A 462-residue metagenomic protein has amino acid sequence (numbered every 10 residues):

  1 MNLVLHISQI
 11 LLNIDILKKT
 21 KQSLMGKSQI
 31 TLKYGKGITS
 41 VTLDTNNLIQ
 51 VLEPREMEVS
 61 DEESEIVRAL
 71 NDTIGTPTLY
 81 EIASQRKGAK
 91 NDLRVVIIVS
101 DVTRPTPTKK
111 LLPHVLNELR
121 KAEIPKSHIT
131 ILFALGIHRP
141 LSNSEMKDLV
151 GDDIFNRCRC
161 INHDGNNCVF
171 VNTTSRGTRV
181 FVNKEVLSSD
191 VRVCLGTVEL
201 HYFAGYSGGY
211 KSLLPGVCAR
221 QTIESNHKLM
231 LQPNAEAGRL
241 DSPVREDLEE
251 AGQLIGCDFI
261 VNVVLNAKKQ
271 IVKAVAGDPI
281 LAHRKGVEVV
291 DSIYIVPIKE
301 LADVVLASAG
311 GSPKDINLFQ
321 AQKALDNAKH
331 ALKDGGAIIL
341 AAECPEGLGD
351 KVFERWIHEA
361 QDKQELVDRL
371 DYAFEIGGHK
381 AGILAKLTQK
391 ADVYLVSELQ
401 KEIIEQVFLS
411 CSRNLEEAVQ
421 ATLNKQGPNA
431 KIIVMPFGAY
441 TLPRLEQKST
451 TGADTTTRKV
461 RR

Functional and structural regions predicted by a protein language model:
L11, L17-R68: N-terminal amphipathic/basic leader segments beginning at the initiator methionine
R94-P105, T130-G136, L306-S308: Short glycine-rich or small-residue beta-strand-to-loop segments that form or flank ligand, phosphate, metal/Fe-S
P105-I124, A321-A331: Histidine-anchored nucleotide/phosphate-binding helix
L141-Y206: An acidic, phosphate/nucleotide-engaging active-site surface
T178-R239, L248: Divalent-metal (Mg2+/Mn2+/Ca2+)-assisted nucleotide/phosphate chemistry catalytic cores
G238-S312: Membrane-embedded hairpin module used as a gating/binding unit in multi-pass transport and secretion proteins
D315-Y394: C-terminal catalytic subdomain
G378-Y440, E446-Q447: Internal helix-turn-beta structural module
